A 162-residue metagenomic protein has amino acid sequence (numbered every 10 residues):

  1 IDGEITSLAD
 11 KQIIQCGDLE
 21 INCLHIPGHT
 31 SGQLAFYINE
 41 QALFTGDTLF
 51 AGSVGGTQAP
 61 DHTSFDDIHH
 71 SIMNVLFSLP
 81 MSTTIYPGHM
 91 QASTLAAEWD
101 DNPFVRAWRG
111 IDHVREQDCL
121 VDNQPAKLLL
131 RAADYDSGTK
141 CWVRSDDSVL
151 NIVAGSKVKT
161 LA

Functional and structural regions predicted by a protein language model:
I1, F44-G46, V105-R109: Short hydrophobic/aromatic-enriched beta-strand-loop microsegments
I1-T30, I38-E40, S64-N74, P80: Metallo-beta-lactamase
L24-Q33, I85-A92: Histidine-centered catalytic micro-motifs
H29-T30, Q41-A42, T48-L49, V54-G56 (+1 more regions): Active-site metal-binding loops of divalent metal-dependent hydrolases
Y37-N39, A96-A97: Short beta-strand-to-turn element immediately C-terminal to the catalytic PLP-Schiff-base lysine in fold type I
G55-T63: Short glycine-enriched, charge-decorated loop/helix-capping segments at active-site entrances that position
H70-A162: Accessory terminal helices/loops
